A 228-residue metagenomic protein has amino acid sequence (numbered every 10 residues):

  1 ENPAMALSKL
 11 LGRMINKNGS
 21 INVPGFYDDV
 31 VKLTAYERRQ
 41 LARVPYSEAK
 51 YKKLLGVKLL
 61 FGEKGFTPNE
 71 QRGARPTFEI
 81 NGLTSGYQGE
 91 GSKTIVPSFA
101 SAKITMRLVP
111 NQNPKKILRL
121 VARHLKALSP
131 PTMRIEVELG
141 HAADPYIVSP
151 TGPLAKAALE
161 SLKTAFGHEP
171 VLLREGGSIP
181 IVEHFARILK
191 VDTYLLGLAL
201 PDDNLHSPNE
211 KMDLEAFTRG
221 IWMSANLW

Functional and structural regions predicted by a protein language model:
E1-N18, I104, G220-L227: Alpha-helical metal-binding/catalytic segments enriched in His/Glu/Asp
S8, G12, A122-K126, L159: Generic solvent-exposed, charged/amphipathic alpha-helical segments that serve as macromolecular interface scaffolds
I21-F99, R107-L120, L128, T132-W228: An extended, acidic, His-containing surface patch that forms the Zn2+-binding/catalytic region of metallohydrolases
